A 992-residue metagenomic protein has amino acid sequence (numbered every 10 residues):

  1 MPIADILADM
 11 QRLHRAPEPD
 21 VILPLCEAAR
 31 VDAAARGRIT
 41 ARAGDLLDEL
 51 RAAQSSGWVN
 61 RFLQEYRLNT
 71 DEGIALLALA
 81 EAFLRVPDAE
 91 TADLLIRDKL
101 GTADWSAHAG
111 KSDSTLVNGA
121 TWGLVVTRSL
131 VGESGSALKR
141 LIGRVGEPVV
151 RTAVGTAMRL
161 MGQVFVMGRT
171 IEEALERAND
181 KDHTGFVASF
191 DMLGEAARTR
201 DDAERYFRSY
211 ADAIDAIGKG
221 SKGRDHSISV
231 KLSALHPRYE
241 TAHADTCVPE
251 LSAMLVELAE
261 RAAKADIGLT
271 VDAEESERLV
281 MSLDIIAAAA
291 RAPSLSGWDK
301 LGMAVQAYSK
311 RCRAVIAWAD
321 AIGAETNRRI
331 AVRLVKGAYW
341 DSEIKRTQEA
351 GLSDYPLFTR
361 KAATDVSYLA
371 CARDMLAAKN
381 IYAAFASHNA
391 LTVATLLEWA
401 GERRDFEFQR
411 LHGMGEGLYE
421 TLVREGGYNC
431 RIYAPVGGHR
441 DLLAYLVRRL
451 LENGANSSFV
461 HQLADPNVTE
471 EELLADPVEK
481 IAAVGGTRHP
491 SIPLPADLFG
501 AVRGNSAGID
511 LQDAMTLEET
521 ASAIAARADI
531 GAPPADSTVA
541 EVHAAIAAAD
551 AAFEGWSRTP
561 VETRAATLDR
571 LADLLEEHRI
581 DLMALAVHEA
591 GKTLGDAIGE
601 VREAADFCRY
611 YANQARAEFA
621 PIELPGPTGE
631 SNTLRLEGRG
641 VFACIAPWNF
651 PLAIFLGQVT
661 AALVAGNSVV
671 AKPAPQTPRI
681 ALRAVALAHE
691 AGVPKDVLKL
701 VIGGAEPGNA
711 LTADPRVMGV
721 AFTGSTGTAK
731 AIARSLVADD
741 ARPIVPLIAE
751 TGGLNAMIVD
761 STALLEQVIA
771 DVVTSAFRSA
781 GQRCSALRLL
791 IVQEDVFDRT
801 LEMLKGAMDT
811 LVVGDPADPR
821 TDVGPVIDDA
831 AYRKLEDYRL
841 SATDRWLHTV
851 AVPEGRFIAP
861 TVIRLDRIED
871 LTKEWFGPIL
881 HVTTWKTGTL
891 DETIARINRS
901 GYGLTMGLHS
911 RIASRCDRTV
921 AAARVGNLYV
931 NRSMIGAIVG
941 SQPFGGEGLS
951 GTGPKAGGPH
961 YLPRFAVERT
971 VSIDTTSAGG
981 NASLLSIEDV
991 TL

Functional and structural regions predicted by a protein language model:
M1-N505: Positively charged, amphipathic and often flexible ligand-engagement surfaces
L269, S668-V670, N927: A short hydrophobic/small-residue beta-strand
D405-F408, V447, L451-H461, P466-T469 (+11 more regions): Conserved C-terminal structural/oligomerization subdomain of aldehyde/semialdehyde dehydrogenase
H461-H588, K592, Y610-N613, A617-A620 (+5 more regions): Short, structured beta/alpha segment
A549, R564, A586, C608 (+9 more regions): Residue-level signal for inorganic ion chemistry
D569-F655, V659, V693, L698 (+2 more regions): N-terminal Rossmann NAD(P)-binding subdomain characteristic of aldehyde/semialdehyde dehydrogenases
A617-Q767, R820, G953: Rossmann-like NAD(P) dinucleotide-binding subdomain of oxidoreductase/dehydrogenase enzymes
E690-G692, A713-P715, G727-D866, G888-D891 (+3 more regions): ALDH superfamily catalytic-core signature
